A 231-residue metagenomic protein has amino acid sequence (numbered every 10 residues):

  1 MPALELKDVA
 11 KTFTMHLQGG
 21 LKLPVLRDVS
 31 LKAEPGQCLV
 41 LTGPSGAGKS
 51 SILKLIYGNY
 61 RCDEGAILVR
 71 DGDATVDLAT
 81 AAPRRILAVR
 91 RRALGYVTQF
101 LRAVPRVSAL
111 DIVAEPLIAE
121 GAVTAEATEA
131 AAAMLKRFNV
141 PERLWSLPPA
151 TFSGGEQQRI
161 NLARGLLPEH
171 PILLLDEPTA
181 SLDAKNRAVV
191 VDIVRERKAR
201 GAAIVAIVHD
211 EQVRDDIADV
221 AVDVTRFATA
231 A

Functional and structural regions predicted by a protein language model:
T42-P44: The feature captures the beta-strand-to-loop junction immediately N-terminal to the Walker
Y57: Helix-to-loop junction immediately C-terminal to a conserved catalytic motif
A66-A88: ABC ATPase NBD Q-loop/coupling interface
F100, V107-I118: Q-loop/switch helix immediately C-terminal to the Walker
E126-R143: Conserved ABC ATPase "signature" region
P148-F152, E156: Conserved ABC ATPase signature
G165-L166: ABC ATPase C-loop
L173-D176: Catalytic Walker B motif of ABC-type/P-loop ATPase nucleotide-binding domains
